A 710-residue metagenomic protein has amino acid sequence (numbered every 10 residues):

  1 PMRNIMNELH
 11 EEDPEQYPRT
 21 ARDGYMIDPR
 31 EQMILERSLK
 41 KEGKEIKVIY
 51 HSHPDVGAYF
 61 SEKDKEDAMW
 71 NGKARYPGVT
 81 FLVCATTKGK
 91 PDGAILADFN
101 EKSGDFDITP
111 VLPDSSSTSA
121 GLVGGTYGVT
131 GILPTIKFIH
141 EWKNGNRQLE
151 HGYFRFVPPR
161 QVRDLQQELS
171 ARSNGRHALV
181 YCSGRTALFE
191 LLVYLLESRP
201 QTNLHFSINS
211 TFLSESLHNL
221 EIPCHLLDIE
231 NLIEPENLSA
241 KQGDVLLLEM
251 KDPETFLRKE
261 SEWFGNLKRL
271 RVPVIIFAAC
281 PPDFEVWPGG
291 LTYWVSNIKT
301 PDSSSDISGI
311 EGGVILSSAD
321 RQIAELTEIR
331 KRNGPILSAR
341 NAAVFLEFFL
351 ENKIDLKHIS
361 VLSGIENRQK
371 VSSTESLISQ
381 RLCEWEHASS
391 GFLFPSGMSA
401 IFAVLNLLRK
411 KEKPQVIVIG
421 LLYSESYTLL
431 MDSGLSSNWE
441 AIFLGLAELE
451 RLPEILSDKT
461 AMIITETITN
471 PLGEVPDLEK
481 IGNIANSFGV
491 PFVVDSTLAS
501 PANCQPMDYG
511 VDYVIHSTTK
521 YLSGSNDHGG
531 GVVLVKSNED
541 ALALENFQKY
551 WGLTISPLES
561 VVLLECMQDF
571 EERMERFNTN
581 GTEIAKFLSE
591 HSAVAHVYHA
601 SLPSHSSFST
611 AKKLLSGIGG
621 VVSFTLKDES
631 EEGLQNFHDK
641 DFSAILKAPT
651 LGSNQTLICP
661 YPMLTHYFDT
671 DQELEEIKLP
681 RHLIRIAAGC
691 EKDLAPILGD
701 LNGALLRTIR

Functional and structural regions predicted by a protein language model:
P1-I46, P54-L122: Conserved beta-strand-loop surface patch within small alpha/beta domains used for substrate/adaptor or ligand engagement
H51-D55, N486: Histidine-centered divalent metal-coordination motifs
S116-R160, D164-L169, N174-G175, E328-S373 (+2 more regions): N-terminal "arm"/small-domain region of PLP-dependent enzymes with the aminotransferase-like
N174-H358, R381-C383, H387-A593, Y598: Conserved PLP-enzyme active-site core in the AAT-like
K331-I336, W551-G552, D639-G652, G703-R710: A common structural junction motif
F348-I365, H596-I684: Conserved C-terminal alpha-helix-loop-beta "cap" of PLP-dependent enzymes that closes/shapes the active-site mouth
L544, G633-F642, L698-L705: Short amphipathic alpha-helices in soluble, non-transmembrane regions that often serve as interface/regulatory elements
L563-E572, G619-D628, R685-G689: Short, well-ordered beta-strand elements within core beta-sheets of diverse protein domains
